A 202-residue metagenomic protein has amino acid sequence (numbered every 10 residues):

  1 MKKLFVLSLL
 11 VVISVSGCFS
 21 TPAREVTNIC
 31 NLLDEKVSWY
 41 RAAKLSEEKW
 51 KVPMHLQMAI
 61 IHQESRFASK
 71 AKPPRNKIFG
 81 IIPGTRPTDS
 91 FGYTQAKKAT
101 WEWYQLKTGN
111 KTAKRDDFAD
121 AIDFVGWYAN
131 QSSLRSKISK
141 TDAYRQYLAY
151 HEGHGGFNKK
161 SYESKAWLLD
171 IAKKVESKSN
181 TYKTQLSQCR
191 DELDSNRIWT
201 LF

Functional and structural regions predicted by a protein language model:
K2-S8: Sec-dependent signal peptide recognition, specifically the positively charged N-region followed immediately by
S14-G17: C-terminal motif of bacterial Sec signal peptides marking the signal peptidase cleavage site
F19-I78, S133-S136, L186: Export/targeting segments at the very N-terminus of extracytoplasmic proteins
T27-L33, A43-E47, P83-F91, K107-F118 (+2 more regions): Second-shell loop/turn segments in exported
A71-W103, Y147-A149, W167: Short, surface-exposed glycine/acidic/tryptophan-bearing loops
T85, T141-L193: Catalytic and substrate-binding regions of cell-wall glycan-acting enzymes that process beta-1,4-linked
Y93-R145, A149-F157: Alpha-helical segment that forms one wall of the substrate-binding/catalytic cleft in peptidoglycan-active domains
D191-F202: Low-complexity, Gly/Ser/Thr/Pro-rich intrinsically disordered linker/tail segments
